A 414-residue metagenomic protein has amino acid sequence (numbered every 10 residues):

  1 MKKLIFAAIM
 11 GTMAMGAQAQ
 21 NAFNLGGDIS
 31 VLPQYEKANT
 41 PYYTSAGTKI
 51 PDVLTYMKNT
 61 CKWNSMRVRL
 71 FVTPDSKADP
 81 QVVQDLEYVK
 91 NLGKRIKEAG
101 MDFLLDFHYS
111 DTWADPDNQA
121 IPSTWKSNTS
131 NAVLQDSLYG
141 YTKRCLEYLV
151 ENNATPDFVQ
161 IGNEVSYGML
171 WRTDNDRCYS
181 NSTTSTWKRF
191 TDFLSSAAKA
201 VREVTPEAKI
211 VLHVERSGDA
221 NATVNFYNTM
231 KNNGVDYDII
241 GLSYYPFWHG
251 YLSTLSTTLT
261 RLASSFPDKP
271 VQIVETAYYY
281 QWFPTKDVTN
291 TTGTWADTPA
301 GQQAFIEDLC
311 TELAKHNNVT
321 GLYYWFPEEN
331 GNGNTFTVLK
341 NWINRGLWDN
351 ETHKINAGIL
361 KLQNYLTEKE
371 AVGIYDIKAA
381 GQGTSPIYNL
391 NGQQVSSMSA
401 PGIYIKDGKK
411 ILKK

Functional and structural regions predicted by a protein language model:
F6-Q18: Hydrophobic h-region of N-terminal signal peptides that target proteins for export in Gram-negative bacteria
Q20-Y56: Boundary/entry segment of secreted carbohydrate-active catalytic domains
F23-I29, N64-V68, F103-F107, D157-I161 (+4 more regions): Hydrophobic faces of well-ordered beta-strands that scaffold small-molecule active sites in alpha/beta enzyme cores
Y42, Y179, R261, D268 (+3 more regions): Aromatic-rich peripheral "rim/lid" segments of glycoside hydrolase catalytic domains that contact and position glycan
I50-M57, K188, K199, E203-I210 (+3 more regions): Glycoside hydrolase catalytic-domain groove-lining segments
M57-T186, F190-S217: Substrate-binding cleft and catalytic face of glycoside hydrolase catalytic domains, especially the flexible beta-alpha
K369-N391: Residue-level detector of functionally pivotal "anchor" positions at catalytic/ligand-binding pockets or at interdomain
I403-K414: C-terminal tail/sorting-segment detector
